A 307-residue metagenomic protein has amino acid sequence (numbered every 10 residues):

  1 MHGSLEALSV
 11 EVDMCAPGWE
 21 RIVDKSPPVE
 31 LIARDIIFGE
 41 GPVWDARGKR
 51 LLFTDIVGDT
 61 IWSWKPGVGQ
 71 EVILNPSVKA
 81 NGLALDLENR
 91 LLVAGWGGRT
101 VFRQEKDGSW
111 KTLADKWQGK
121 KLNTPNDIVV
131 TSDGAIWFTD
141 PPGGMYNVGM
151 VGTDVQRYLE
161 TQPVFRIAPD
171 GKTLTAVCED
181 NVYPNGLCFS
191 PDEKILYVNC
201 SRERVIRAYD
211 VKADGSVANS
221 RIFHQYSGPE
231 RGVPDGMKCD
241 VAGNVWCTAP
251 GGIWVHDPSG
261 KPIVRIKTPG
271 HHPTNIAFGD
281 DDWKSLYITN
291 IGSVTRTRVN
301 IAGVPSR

Functional and structural regions predicted by a protein language model:
H2-E30, T161, P305-R307: Blade/loop signatures of beta-propeller domains
G3-L5, F138-L159, V299: Short, conserved, GDST-rich strand-edge loop motifs in beta-rich repeat architectures
V29-A33, V68-L74, K111-Q118, K172-E179 (+2 more regions): A short beta-strand motif characteristic of beta-propeller blades
R34-K49, P76-G95, T100, Q118-I136 (+5 more regions): Beta-rich, blade/repeat-based domains predominating in secreted/periplasmic proteins but also intracellular
A46-N75: Beta-propeller domains
I56, W96, P141-G143, S201 (+4 more regions): Short loop/turn segments immediately following the C-termini of beta-strands
T60-W62, T100-F102, Q162-F165, V205-R207 (+2 more regions): A short loop-to-beta-strand structural motif that recurs across blades of beta-propeller domains
A208-S216, V299-S306: Short loop/turn segments immediately following beta-strands, especially the blade-tip and inter-blade linker loops
